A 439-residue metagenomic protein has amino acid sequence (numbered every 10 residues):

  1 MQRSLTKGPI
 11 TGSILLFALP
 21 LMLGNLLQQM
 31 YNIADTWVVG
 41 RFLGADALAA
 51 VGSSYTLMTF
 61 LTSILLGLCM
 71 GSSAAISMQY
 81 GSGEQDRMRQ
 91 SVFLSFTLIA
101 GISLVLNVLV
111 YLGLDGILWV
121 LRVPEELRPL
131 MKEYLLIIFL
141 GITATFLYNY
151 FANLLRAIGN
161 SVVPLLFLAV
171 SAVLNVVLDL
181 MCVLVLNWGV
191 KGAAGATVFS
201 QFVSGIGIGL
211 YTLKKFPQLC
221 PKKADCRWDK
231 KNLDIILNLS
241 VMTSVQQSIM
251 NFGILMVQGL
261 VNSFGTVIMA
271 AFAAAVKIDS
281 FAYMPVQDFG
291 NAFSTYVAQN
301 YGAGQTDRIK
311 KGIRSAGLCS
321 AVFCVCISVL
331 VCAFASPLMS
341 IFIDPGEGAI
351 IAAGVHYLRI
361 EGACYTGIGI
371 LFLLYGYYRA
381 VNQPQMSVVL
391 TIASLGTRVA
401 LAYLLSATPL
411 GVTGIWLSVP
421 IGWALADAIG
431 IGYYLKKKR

Functional and structural regions predicted by a protein language model:
M1-A18, I76-G141, V185-V241, V297-C364 (+1 more regions): Short alpha-helical transmembrane segments in multi-pass integral membrane proteins
L5-L43, T56-G71, A75, A100-N107 (+5 more regions): N-terminal transmembrane alpha-helices
L16-D35, I137, Y148, S171 (+5 more regions): Transmembrane helical elements of multi-pass membrane transporters/channels
L26, M30-A49, L118-E125, M181-W188 (+5 more regions): Helix-terminus/linker motif at the lipid-water interface of multi-pass membrane proteins
A45-T56, L135, A194, T266-F281 (+2 more regions): Small-residue hotspots at the loop-to-helix junctions and early N-terminal turns of transmembrane alpha-helices
L48-V108, T145-P164, A271-A335, I368-L390: Small-residue-rich hydrophobic transmembrane alpha-helices
F60-S63, N175-D179, G205-G209, F281-M284 (+3 more regions): Hydrophobic transmembrane alpha-helices of multi-pass small-molecule transporters
C69, I137-R156, P164-A172, A193-I208 (+4 more regions): Short runs within selected transmembrane alpha-helices of multi-pass transporters and secretion channels
